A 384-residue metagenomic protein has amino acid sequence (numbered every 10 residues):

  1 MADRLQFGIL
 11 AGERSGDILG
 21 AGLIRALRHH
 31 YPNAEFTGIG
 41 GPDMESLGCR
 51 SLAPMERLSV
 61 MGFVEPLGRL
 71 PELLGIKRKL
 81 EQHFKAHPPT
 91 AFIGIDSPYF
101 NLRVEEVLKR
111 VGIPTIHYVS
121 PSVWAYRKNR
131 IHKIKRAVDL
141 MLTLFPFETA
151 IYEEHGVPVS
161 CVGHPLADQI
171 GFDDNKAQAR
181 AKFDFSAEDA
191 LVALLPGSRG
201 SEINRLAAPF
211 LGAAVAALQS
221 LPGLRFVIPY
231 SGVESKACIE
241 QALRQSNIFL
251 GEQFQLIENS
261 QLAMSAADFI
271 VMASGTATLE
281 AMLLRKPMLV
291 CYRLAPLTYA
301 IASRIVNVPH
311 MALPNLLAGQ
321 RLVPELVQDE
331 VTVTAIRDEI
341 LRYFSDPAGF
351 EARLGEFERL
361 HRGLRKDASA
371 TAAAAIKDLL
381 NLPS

Functional and structural regions predicted by a protein language model:
M1-S384: Nucleotide-activated sugar donor-binding and catalytic core shared by glycosyltransferases and related lipid-linked
